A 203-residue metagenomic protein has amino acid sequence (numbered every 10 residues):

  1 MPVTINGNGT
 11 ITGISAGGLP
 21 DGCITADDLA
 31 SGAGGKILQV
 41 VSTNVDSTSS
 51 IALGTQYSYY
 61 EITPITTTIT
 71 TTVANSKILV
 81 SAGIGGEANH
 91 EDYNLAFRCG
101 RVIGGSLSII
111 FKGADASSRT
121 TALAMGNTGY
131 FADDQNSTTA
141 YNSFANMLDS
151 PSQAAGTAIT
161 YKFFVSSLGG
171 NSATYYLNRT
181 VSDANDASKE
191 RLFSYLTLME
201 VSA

Functional and structural regions predicted by a protein language model:
P2-S50: Glycine-rich, low-complexity segments
T43-N44, I51-T55, Y59, T70-A158 (+1 more regions): Terminal beta-strand-rich extracellular "head" domains that mediate receptor/glycan or other ligand binding
E61-T63: Short, solvent-exposed loop/turn segments enriched in Ser/Thr/Gly
I65-T67: Extended, low-complexity regulatory regions
